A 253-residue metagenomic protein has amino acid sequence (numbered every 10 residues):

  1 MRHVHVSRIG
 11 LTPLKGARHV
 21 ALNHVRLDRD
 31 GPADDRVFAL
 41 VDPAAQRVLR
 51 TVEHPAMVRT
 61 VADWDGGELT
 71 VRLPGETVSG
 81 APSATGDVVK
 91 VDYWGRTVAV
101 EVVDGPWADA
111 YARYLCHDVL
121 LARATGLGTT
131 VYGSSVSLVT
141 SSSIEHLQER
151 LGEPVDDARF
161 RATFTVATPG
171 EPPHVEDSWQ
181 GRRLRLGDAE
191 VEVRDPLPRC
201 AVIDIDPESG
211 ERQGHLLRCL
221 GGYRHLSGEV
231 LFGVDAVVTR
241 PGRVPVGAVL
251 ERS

Functional and structural regions predicted by a protein language model:
M1-S253: Metal-cofactor-dependent catalytic cores
